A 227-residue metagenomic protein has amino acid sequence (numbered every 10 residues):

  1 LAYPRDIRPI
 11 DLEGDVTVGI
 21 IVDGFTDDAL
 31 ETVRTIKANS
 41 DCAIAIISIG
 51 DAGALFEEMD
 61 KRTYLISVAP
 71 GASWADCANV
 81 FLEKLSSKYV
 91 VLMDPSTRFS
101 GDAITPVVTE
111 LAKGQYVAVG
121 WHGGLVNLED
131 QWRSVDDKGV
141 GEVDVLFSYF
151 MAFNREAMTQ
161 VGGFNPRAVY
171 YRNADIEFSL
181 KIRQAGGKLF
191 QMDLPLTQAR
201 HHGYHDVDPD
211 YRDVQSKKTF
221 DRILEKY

Functional and structural regions predicted by a protein language model:
L1-R34: N-proximal low-complexity "stem/linker" segments adjacent to membrane-targeting elements
R34-A43: Short, acidic, metal-binding catalytic loop of nucleotide-sugar glycosyltransferases
V68-L85: Glycine-rich, basic loop-to-helix element that forms the pyrophosphate-binding segment of sugar-nucleotide handling
K88-R98: Short beta-strand-to-loop acidic/aromatic patch adjacent to the donor-nucleotide binding site
R98, D102-R133: Conserved donor NDP-sugar-binding/catalytic core segment of glycosyltransferases
S134-F153: A recurrent flexible, glycine/aromatic-enriched loop bordering the glycosyltransferase active site that acts as
S148, T159-Q191, P195-T197: Donor nucleotide-sugar recognition loop
Q191-D210: Active-site donor/metal-binding and catalytic loop motifs of nucleotide-sugar-dependent glycosylation enzymes
